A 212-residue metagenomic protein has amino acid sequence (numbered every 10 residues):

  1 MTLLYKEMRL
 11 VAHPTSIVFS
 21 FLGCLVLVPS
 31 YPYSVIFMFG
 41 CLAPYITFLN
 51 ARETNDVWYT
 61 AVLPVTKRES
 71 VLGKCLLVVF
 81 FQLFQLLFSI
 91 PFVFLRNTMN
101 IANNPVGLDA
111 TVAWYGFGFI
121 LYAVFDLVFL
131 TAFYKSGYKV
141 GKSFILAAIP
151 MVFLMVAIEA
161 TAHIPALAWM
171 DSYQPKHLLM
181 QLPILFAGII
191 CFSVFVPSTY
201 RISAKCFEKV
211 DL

Functional and structural regions predicted by a protein language model:
M1-N55, K74-L212: Hydrophobic alpha-helical transmembrane segments of membrane proteins
E69-V71: Alpha-helix N-cap/helix-start motif at helix boundaries, enriched for small hydrophobics
